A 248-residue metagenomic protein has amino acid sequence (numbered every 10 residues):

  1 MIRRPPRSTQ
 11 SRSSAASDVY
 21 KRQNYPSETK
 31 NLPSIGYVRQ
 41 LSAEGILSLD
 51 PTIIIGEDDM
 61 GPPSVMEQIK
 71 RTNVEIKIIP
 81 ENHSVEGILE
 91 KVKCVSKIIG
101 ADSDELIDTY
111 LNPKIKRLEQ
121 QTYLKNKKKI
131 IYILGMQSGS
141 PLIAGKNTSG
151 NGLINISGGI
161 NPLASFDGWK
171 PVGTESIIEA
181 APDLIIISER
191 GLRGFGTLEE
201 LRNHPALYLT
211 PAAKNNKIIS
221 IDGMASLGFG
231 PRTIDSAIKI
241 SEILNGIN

Functional and structural regions predicted by a protein language model:
I2-T9: Short, exposed "boundary/linker" segments that immediately precede the start of a downstream structural module
R4, S14-M60: A short, structured surface patch at a secondary-structure boundary
A15, K30-N31, R71-N73, S157 (+1 more regions): Short, structured coil segments at secondary-structure junctions
S42-G56, V74, T174-R190: Proline-aspartate-enriched helix->loop->beta-strand connector
T52-I53, S64-S138, L163-S165, N216-N248: Extracytoplasmic substrate-binding proteins
M60-R71, L184-R202: A ligand-binding cleft/hinge motif common to bilobed small-molecule-binding domains
K146-W169, E189, S220: His/Asp/Glu-enriched short active-site or ligand-binding loop at hydrolase and phosphoryl-transfer sites
D167-G168, S176, R190, E242-N245: Acidic/histidine-enriched, beta-strand-rich ligand/metal-binding domains
